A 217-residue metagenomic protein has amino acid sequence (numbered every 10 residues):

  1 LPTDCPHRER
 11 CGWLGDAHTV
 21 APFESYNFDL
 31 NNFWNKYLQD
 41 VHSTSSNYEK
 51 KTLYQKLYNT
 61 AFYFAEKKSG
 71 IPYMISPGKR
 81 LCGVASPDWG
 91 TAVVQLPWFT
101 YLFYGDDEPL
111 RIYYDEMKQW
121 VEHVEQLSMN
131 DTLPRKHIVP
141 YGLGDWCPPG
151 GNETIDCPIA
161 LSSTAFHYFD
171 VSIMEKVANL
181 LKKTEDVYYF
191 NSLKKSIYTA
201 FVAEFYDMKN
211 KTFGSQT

Functional and structural regions predicted by a protein language model:
P2-M74, V84, D88-T91, F103-F166 (+1 more regions): Active-site acid/base region of carbohydrate-active enzymes
V94-Y101: Generic transmembrane alpha-helix motif of multi-pass integral membrane proteins
Q95, F166-F169: Residue register of alpha-helical TPR repeats
